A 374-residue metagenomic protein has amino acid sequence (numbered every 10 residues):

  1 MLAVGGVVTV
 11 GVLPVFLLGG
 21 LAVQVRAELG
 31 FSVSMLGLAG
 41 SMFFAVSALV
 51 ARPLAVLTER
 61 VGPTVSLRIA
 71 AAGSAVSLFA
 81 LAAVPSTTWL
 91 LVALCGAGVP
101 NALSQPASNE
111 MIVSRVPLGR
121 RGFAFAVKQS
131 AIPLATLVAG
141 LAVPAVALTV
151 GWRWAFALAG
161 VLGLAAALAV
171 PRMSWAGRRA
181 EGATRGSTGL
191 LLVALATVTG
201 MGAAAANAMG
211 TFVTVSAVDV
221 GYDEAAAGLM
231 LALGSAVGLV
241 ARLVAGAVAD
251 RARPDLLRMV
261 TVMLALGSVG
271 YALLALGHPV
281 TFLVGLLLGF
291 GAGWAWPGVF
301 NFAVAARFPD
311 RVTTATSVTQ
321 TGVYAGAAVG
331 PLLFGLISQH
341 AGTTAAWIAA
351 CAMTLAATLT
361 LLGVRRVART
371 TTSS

Functional and structural regions predicted by a protein language model:
F16, F44-R52, T136-L137, S235-L239 (+2 more regions): Residue-level signature of mid-helix packing/kink "hotspots" within the transmembrane helices of 12-pass Major
L18-G19, L191-A232, G238-L239: Extracytoplasmic gate region of multi-pass secondary transporters
V50-G62, R242-P254: Helix-to-loop junctions at the C-terminal end of transmembrane segments in multipass secondary transporters
R60-A70, R251-L264: Cytoplasmic membrane-interface "Motif A"-like loop-to-helix N-cap segments of 12-TM Major Facilitator Superfamily
A93-A131: Cytoplasmic helix-loop-helix junction between adjacent transmembrane helices in 12-TM secondary transporters
V127-R172: Helix-loop-helix hairpin linking two adjacent transmembrane segments in secondary transporters
D255-F300: C-terminal transmembrane helical hairpin of 12-TM major facilitator-type secondary transporters
D310-T343: A late C-terminal transmembrane helix in Major Facilitator Superfamily
